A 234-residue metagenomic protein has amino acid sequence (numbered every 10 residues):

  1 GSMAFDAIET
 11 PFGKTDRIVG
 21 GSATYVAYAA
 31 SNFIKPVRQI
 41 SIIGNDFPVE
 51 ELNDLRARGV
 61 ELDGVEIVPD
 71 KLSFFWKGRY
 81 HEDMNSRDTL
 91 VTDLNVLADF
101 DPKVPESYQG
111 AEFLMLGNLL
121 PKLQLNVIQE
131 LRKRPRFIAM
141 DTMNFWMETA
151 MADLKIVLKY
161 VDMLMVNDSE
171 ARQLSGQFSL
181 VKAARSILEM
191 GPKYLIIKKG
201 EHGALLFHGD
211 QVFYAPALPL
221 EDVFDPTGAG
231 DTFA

Functional and structural regions predicted by a protein language model:
G1-M3, S22, T232: Active-site metal-binding loops of divalent metal-dependent hydrolases
F5-R17, F33-M115, Q129-R134: Conserved N-terminal subdomain of the carbohydrate kinase-like
F12-Y28: Short catalytic helix/loop segments, enriched in acidic residues and glycine and frequently bearing histidine
T24-V37, S186-E189: A short, N-terminal amphipathic alpha-helix
Y28, W76-R79, G203-F207: Short beta-strand scaffold segments in enzyme catalytic cores
A30, N167, G230: Short, conserved phosphate/pyrophosphate- and ester-handling motifs at nucleotide-, phospho-/glycolipid
F113-R185, G203-A204: Conserved beta-alpha-beta core of the PfkB/ribokinase-like small-molecule kinase fold
L180-A234: Conserved phosphate-binding/catalytic region of the ribokinase-like
